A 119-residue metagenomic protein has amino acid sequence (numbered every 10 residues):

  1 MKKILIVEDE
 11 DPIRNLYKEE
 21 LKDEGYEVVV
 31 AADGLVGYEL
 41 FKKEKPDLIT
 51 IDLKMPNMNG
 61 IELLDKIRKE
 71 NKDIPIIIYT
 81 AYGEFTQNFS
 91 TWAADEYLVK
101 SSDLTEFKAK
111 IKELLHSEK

Functional and structural regions predicted by a protein language model:
V7-E8, A31, I49: Conserved sequence signature across two-component system core domains
E10-V29: Two-component/phosphorelay signaling modules centered on CheY-like receiver
D33-V36, N59-E62: Acidic catalytic/metal-coordinating carboxylates
K42-E44, K66-D73, S90-W92: Conserved phosphotransfer cores of two-component systems
D52: Active-site residues of response regulator receiver
M55: Receiver (REC) domain active-site loop signature in two-component systems and cognate sites in sensor histidine kinases
E62, G83-K100, T105-A109: Alpha4 helix (beta4-alpha4-beta5 surface) of REC/receiver domains from two-component response regulators
I77-Y79: Hydrophobic/aromatic residues positioned on beta-strands within the core alpha/beta folds
